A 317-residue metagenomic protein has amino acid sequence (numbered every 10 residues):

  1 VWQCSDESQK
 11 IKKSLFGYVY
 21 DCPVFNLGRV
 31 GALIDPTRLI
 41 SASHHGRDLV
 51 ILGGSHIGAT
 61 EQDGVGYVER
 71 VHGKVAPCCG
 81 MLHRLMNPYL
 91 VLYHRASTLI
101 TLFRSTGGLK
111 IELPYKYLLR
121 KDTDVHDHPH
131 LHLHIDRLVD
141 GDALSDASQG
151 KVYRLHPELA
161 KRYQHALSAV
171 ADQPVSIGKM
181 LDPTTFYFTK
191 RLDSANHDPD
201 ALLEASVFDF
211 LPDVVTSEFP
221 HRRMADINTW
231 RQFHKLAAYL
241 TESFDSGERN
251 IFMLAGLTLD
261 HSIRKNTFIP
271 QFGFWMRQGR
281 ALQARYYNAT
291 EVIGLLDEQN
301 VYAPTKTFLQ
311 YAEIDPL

Functional and structural regions predicted by a protein language model:
V1, V24-L27, M253-A255: Conserved beta-strand scaffold positions in the cores of enzyme catalytic domains, especially in NTP/NDP-utilizing
W2-L15: Conserved beta-alpha junction segments in alpha/beta enzyme cores
S5, H56-I57: Residue-level signal for short, function-critical loop segments
S14-G17, W275: Short, aromatic/basic amphipathic alpha-helical patches
F16-N26: Short helix-loop-beta junction
C22, R47-D48: Short connector loops at helix/strand junctions that flank enzyme active sites, especially segments positioning acidic
V30-R47, A59-L317: Divalent-metal-activated hydrolytic enzyme cores
I51-L52: Catalytic phosphate/metal-binding cores of nucleic-acid and nucleotide-processing enzymes, i.e., regions that mediate
